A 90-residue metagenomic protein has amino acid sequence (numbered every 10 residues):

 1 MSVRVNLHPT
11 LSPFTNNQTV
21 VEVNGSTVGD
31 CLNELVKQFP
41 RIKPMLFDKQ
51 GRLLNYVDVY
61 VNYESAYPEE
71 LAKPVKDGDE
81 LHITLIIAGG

Functional and structural regions predicted by a protein language model:
M1-G89: Ubiquitin-like/PB1-type beta-grasp interaction modules and other compact soluble beta-rich domains
